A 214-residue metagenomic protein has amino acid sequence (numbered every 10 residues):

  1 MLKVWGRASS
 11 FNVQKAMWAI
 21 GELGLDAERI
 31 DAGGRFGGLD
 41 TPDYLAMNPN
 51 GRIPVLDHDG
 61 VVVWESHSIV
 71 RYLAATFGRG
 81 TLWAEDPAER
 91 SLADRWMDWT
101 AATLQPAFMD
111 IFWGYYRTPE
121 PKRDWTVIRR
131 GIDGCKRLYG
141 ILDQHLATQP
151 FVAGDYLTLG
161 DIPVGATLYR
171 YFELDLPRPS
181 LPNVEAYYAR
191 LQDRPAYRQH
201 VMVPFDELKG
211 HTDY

Functional and structural regions predicted by a protein language model:
M1-R129, D143: GST-like domain detector, emphasizing the conserved glutathione-binding G-site in the N-terminal thioredoxin-like
R7, G33, L159, P204-F205: Short, solvent-exposed turn/loop segments enriched in Gly/Ser/Thr/Pro and often Arg
G34-R35, A186, D206-E207: Positions that flank functional sites
G38-D40, R190, G210-H211: Short Asp/Glu-rich motifs
A74, T167-L168, V201: Active-site-flanking alpha-helical
A88, T100-D193: GST-like fold's C-terminal all-alpha helical module
Y197-Y214: Terminal-tail/helix-coil boundary detector
